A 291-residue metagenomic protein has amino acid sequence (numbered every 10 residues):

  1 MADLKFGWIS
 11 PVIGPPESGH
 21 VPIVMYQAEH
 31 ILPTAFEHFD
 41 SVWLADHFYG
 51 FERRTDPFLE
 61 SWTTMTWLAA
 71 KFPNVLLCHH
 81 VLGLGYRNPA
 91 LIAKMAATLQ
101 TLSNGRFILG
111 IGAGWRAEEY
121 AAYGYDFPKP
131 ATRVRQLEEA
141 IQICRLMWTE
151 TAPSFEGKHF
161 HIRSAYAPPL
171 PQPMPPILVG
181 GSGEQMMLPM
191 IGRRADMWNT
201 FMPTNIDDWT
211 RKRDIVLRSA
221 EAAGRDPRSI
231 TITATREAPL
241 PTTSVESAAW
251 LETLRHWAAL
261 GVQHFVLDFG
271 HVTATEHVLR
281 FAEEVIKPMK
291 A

Functional and structural regions predicted by a protein language model:
M1-K71, P175, D268, V272 (+1 more regions): N-terminal beta1-alpha1-beta2 module of alpha/beta enzyme domains
A2-L4, R54, N88-R193, T210-A222 (+1 more regions): Internal, glycine-rich beta/alpha segment that forms the wall or movable "lid" of small-molecule/cofactor binding
F6-S10, V42-L44, L76-H79, F107-I111 (+4 more regions): Hydrophobic faces of well-ordered beta-strands that scaffold small-molecule active sites in alpha/beta enzyme cores
S10-M25, L82-A90, P173-G183, T235-A248: Active-site mouth loops of central-metabolism enzymes
P22-A35, I92-M95, G180-M190, S244-W257: Short, acidic/polar
I23, Y49-L59, L84-A90, P203-T210 (+2 more regions): Acidic-and-aromatic substrate-binding clefts and catalytic sites of carbohydrate-active enzymes
L32-E37, M65-N74, A96, Q100-R106 (+3 more regions): Acidic (Asp/Glu)-rich catalytic clusters
I141-R145, D207-V216, T273-A291: C-terminal helical cap(s) of enzyme catalytic domains, especially alpha/beta-barrels
